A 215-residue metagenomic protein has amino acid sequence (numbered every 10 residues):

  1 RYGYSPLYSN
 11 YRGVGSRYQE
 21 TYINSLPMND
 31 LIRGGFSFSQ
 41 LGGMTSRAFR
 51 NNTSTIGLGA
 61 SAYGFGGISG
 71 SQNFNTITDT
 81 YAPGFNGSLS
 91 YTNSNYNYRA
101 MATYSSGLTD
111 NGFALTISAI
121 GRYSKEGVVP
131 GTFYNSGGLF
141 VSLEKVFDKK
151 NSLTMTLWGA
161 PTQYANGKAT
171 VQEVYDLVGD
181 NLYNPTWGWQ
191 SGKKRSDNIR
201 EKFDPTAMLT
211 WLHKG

Functional and structural regions predicted by a protein language model:
R1-P27: Extracytoplasmic beta-strand/coil segments of soluble accessory domains associated with Gram-negative outer-membrane
Y2-G3, G64-G66, T92-Y96, G131-N135 (+1 more regions): Short sequence motifs at beta-strands and strand-loop junctions characteristic of Gram-negative outer-membrane
V14-S16, N24-L26, G57-G59, I77-D79 (+1 more regions): Solvent-exposed coil/turn segments that connect beta secondary-structure elements in extracytoplasmic/periplasmic
L26-I56, N75-I77: Short acidic/polar hinge/loop motifs at secondary-structure boundaries that mediate gating or recognition
G34-F36, S54-T55, G84-S88, R122-E126 (+2 more regions): Extracytoplasmic loops and strand-loop junctions of Gram-negative outer membrane beta-barrel proteins
R47-S54, G67-S71, T76-N93, I117: Transmembrane beta-strand segments of Gram-negative outer membrane beta-barrel proteins
G84-N86, Y91-S124, V128-G167, P205-T210: Transmembrane beta-barrel wall of Gram-negative outer-membrane proteins
S142-E144, S152-M208, G215: Acidic/polar loop-and-plug regions of large Gram-negative outer-membrane beta-barrel proteins
